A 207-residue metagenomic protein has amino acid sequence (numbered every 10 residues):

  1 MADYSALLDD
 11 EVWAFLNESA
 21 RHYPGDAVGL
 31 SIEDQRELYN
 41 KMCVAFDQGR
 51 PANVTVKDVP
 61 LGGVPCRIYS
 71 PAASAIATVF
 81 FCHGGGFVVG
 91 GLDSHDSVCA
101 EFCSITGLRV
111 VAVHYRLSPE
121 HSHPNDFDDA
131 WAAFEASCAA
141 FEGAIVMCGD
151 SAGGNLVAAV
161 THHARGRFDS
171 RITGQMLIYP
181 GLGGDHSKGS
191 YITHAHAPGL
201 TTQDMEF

Functional and structural regions predicted by a protein language model:
M1-Y69: A glycine/proline-hinged amphipathic helix-loop "lid/cap" segment that gates access to hydrophobic ligand pockets
I76-G85: Short beta-strand element of the alpha/beta-hydrolase
T78, G107-V111: A fold-wide structural signal in alpha/beta-hydrolase
G91-L92, V98, V111-A144: Catalytic nucleophile-loop/oxyanion-hole region of alpha/beta-hydrolase and closely related hydrolase-like folds
R109, G143-V146, T173-G174: Structural signature of beta-strand start/N-cap positions in the alpha/beta core of ABC transporter nucleotide-binding
M147-G149, I178: Short beta-strand immediately N-terminal to the catalytic nucleophile in serine-hydrolase-like folds
G149, G153, V157: Gly/Ala-rich beta-loop-alpha elbow adjacent to hydrolase catalytic centers
A158-F207: Alpha/beta hydrolase fold serine-hydrolase catalytic domain that processes acyl esters and thioesters
